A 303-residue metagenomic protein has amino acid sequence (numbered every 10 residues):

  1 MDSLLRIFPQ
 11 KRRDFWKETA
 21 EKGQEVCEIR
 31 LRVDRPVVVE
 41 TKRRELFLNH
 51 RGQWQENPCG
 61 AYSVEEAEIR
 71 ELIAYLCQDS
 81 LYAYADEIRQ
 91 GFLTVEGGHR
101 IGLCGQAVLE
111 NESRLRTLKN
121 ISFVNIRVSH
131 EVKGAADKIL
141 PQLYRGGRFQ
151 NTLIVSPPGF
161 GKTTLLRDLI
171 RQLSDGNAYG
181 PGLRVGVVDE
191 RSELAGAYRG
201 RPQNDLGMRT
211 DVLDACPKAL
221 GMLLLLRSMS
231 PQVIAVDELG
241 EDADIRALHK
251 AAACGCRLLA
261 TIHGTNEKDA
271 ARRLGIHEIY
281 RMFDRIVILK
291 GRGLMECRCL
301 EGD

Functional and structural regions predicted by a protein language model:
M1-G97, D175: N-terminal accessory targeting/assembly segments
L81-R148: P-loop NTP-binding catalytic core
E110-K119, R281, R285-D303: Conserved P-loop NTPase
I154: Hydrophobic anchor at the beta1->P-loop junction of P-loop NTPases
K162: Conserved lysine of the Walker
L165, L169: Hydrophobic positions on the alpha1 helix immediately C-terminal to the Walker A/P-loop
S174-L223: P-loop NTPase switch/communication element
M229-G291: Conserved P-loop NTPase nucleotide-binding/switch module
